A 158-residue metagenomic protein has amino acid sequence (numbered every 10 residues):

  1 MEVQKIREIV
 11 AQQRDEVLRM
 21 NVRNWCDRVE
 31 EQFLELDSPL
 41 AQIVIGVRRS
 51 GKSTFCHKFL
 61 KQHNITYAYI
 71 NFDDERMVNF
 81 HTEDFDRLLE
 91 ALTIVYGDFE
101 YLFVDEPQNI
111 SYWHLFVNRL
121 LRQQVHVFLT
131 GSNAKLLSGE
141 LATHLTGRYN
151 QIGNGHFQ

Functional and structural regions predicted by a protein language model:
M1-Q158: Phosphate-binding site recognition
